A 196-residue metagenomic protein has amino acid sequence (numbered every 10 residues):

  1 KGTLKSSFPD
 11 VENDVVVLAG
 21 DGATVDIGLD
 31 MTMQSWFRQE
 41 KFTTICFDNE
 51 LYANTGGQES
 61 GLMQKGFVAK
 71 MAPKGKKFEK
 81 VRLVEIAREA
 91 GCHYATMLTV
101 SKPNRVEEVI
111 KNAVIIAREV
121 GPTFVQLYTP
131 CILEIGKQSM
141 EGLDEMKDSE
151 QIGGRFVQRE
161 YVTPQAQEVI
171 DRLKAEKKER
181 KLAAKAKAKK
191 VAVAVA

Functional and structural regions predicted by a protein language model:
K1-N54, E108: Thiamine diphosphate
S6-V11, G61-I116: Conserved thiamine diphosphate
V17-A19, Y94-T99, F124: Short catalytic-loop micro-motif centered on adjacent basic/acidic residues
F37-E40, E50, R88-H93, K111 (+2 more regions): Generic secondary-structure signature for well-ordered alpha-helical cores
N49-L51, K102, L127-E134: Glycine-rich beta-alpha junction loops
S60-Q64, E141-D144: Short, hinge-like loop/turn segments at secondary-structure boundaries
G121-L127: Active-site regions of oxyanion-processing enzymes, predominantly non-cytosolic
T129-A196: Flexible, low-complexity linker and terminal segments
